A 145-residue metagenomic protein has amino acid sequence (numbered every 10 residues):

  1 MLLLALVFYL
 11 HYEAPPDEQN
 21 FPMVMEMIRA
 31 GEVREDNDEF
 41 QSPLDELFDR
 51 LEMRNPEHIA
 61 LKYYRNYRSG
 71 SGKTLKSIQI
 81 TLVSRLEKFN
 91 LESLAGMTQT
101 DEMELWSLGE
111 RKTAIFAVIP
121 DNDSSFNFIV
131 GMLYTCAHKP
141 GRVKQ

Functional and structural regions predicted by a protein language model:
M1-Q145: P-loop NTPase motor domains
